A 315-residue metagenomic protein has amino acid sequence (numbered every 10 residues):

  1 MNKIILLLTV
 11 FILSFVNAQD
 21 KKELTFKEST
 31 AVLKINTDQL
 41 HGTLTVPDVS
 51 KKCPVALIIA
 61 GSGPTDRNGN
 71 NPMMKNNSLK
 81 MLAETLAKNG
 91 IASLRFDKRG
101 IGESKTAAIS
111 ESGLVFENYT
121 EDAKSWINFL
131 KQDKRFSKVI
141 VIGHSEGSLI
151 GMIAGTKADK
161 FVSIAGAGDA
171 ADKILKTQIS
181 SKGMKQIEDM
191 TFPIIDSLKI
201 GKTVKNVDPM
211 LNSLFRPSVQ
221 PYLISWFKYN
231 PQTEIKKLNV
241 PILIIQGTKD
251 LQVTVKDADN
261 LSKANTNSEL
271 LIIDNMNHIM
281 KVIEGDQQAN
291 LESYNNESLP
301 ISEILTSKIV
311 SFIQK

Functional and structural regions predicted by a protein language model:
D20-K51: N-terminal cap/lid segment of alpha/beta-hydrolase-fold proteins
S50-K52, A56-T85: Short, surface-exposed "cap/lid" segments of acyl-processing enzymes
S78-K105: Conserved alpha/beta-hydrolase
E111-D133: Alpha/beta-hydrolase active-site loop
K160-Q232: Accessory cap/linker subdomain of secreted extracellular hydrolases
L238, I244-Q246: Short beta-strand/loop motif that positions the catalytic acidic residue of the alpha/beta-hydrolase fold
V240, V253-A264: Short alpha-helix in the alpha/beta-hydrolase fold that links the catalytic acid
I279, G285-K315: Catalytic active-site module of serine/aspartate enzymes centered on a nucleophile-bearing elbow/loop
